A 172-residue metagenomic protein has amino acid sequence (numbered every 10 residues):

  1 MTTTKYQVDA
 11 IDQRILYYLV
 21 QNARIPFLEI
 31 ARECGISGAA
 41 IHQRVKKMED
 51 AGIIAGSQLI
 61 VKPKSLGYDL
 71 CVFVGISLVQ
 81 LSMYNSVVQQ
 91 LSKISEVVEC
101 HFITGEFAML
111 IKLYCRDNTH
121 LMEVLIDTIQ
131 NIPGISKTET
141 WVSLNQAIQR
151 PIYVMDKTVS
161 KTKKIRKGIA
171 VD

Functional and structural regions predicted by a protein language model:
M1-D172: A compositional/biophysical signature of low hydrophobicity enriched in polar/charged and small residues
